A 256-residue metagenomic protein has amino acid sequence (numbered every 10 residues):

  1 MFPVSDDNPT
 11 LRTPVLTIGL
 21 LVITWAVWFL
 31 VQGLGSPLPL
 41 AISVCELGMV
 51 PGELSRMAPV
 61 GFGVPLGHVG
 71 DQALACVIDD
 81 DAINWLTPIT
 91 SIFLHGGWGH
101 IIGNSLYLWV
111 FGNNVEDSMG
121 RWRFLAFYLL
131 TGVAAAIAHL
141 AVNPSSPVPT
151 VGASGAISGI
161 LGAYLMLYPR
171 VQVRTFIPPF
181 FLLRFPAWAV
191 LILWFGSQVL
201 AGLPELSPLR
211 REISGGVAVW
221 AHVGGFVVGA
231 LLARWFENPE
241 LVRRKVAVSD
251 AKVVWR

Functional and structural regions predicted by a protein language model:
M1-R256: A detector for small-residue-rich transmembrane helices and their helix-helix packing motifs
